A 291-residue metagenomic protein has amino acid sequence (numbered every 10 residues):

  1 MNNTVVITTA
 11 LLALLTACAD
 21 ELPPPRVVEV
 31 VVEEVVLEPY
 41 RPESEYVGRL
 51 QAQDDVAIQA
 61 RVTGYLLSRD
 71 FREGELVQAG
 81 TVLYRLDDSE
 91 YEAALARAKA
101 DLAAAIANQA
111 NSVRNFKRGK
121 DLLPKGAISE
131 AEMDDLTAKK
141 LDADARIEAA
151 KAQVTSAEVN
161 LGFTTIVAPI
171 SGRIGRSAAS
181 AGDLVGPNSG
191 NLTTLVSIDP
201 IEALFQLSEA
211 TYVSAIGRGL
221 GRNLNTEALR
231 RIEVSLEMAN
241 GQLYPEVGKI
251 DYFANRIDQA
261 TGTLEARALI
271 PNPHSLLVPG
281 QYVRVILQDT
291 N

Functional and structural regions predicted by a protein language model:
M1-I7: Bacterial N-terminal signal peptides that target proteins for export
L14-A17: C-terminal motif of bacterial Sec signal peptides marking the signal peptidase cleavage site
A19-E21: Bacterial signal peptide processing site
P24-T63, N240, Y244-V247, D251-Y252: N-terminal beta-strand block that forms a small beta-sandwich/beta-barrel module immediately after a flexible targeting
V28, G190, P200-I201, L207-N255 (+3 more regions): Beta-strand/loop subdomains of soluble extracytoplasmic proteins
E33-V36, Q51, L67, G175 (+4 more regions): Conserved positions in beta-strands of structured domains
V35, P39-E45, A57-P187, T211-R218 (+1 more regions): Amphipathic alpha-helical coiled-coil/rod segments that serve as protein-protein coupling scaffolds
T263-N291: Edge-of-domain interaction segments
